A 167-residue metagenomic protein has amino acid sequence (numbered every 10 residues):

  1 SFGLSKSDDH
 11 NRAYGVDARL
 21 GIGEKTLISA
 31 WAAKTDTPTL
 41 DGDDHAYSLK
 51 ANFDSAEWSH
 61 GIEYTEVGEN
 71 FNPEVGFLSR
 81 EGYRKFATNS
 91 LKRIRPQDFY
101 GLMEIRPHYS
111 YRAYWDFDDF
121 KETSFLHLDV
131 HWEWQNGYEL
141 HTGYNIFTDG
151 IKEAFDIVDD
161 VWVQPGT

Functional and structural regions predicted by a protein language model:
S1-T37, F99, I105-H108: Surface-exposed extracellular loop regions of Gram-negative outer-membrane beta-barrel proteins
A33-T167: Exposed, low-structure sequence patches enriched in small/polar residues
